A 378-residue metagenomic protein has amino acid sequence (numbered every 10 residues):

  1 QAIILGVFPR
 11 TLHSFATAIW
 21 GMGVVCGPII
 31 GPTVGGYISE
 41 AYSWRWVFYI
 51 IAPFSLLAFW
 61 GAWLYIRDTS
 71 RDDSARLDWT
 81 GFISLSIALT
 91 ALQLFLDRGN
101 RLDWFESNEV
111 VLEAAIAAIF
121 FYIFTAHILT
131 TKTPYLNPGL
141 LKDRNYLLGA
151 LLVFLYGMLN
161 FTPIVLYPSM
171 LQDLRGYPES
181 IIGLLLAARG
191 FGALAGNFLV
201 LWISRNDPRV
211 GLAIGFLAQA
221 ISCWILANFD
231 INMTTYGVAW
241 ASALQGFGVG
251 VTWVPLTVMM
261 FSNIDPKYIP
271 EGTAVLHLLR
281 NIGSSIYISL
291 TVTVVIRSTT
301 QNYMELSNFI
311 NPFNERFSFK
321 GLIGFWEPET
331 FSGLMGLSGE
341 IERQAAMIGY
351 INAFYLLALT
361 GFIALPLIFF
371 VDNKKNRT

Functional and structural regions predicted by a protein language model:
Q1-G81: Helix-loop-helix hairpins in multi-pass membrane proteins, especially solute transporters
M22-G35, P53-D68, H127-K132, A187-G192 (+1 more regions): Hydrophobic alpha-helical transmembrane segments
V25-S39, Y65-R67, I87-N100, I164-P168: Membrane-embedded alpha-helical segments in integral membrane proteins
E40, W63-D72, R101-L102, T125 (+5 more regions): Transmembrane helix-loop junctions in multipass membrane proteins, especially transporters and channels
I50, T80, L94, E106-I116 (+2 more regions): 12-transmembrane solute porter fold
A52-R71, S86-R98, I116-T130, L365-D372: C-terminal membrane-cytosol helix-exit motif in multi-pass small-molecule transporters
F54-A58, A218-C223, G361-A364: MFS 12-TM fold signature
L57, V275, R280-N373: Hydrophobic transmembrane architecture of multi-pass small-molecule transporters
